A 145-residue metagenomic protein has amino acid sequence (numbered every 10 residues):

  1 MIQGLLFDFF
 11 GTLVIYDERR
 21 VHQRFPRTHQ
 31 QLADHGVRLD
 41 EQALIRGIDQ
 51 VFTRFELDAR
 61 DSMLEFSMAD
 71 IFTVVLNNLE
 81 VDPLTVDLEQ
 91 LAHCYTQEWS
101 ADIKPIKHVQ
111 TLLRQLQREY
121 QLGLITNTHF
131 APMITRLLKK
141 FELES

Functional and structural regions predicted by a protein language model:
M1-I2, E119: A short, charged/proline- and glycine-enriched loop that marks the coil->beta-strand transition at the N-terminal
I2, L143-S145: Local beta-strand N-terminus motif with an aromatic residue
I2-P105, A131: N-terminal helical cap/lid subdomain that shapes the substrate entry/recognition surface in HAD-like hydrolases
G36, E80, E119-Y120, E142: Glycine-centered loop/turn motif at secondary-structure junctions
L88-P105, V109-F141: Substrate-recognition element of Asp-dependent hydrolases with the DxDx(T/V) motif
